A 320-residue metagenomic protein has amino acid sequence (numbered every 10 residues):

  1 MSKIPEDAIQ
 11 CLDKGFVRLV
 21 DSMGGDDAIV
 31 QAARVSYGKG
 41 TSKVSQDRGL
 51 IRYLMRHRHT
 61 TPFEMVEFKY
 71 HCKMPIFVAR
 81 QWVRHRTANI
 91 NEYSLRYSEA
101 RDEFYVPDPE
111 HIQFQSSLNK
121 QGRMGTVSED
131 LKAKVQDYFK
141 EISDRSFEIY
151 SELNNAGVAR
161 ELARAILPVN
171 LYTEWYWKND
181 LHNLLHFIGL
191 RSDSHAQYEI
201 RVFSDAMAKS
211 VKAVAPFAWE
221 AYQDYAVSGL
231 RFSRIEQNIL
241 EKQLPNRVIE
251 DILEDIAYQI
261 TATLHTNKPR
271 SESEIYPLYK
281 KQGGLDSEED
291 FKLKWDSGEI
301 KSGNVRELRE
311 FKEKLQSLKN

Functional and structural regions predicted by a protein language model:
M1-N320: Family-specific signature for flavin-dependent thymidylate synthase
